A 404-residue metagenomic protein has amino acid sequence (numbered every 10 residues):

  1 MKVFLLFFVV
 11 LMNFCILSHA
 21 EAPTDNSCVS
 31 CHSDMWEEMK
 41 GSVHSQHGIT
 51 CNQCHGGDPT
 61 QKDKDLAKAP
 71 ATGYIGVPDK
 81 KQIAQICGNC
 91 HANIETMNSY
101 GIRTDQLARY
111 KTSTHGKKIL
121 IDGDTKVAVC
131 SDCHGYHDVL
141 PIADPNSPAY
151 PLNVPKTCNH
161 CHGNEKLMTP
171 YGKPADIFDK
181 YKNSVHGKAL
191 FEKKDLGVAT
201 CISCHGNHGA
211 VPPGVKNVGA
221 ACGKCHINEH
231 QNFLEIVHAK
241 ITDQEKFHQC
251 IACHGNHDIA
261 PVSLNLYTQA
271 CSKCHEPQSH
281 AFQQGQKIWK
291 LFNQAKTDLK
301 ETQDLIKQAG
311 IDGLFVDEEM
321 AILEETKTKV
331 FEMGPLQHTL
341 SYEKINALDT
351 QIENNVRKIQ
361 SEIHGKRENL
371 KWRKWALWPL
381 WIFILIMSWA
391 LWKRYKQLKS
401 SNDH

Functional and structural regions predicted by a protein language model:
L5-C15: Bacterial N-terminal signal peptides
S18-W392, L398, N402-H404: Short sequence/structural segments immediately N-terminal
